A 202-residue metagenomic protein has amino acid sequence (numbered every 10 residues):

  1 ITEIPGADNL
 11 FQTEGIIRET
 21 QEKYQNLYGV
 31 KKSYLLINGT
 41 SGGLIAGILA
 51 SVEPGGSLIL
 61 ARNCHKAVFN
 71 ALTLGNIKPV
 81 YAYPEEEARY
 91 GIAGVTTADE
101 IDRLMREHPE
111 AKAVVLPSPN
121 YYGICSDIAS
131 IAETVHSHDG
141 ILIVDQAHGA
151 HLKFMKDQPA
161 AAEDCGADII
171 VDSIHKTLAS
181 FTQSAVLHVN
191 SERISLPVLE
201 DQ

Functional and structural regions predicted by a protein language model:
T2-T40, N63: Conserved N-terminal alpha-helix of the aminotransferase class I/II PLP-enzyme fold
L27-V30, T40-Q202: Conserved PLP-enzyme active-site core in the AAT-like
